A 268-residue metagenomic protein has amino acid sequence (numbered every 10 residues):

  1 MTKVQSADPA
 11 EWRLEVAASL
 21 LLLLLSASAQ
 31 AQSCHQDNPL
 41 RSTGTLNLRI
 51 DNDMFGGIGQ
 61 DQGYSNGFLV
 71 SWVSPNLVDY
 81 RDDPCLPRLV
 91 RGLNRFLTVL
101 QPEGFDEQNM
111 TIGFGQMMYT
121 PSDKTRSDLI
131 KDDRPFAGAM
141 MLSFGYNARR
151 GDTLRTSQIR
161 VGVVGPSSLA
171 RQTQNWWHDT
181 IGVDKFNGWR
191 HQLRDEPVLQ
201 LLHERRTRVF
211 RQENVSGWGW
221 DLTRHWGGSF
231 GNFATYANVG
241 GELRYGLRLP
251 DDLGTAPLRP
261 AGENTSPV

Functional and structural regions predicted by a protein language model:
M1-W12: N-terminal secretory signal peptides that target proteins for export/translocation
R13-L22: Sec-dependent signal peptide recognition, specifically the positively charged N-region followed immediately by
S26-S28: N-terminal signal peptide c-region/cleavage motif recognized by signal peptidases
Q30-Q36, R95-L100: A short, compositionally biased domain-edge/stem linker segment
Q32-Y80, N109-K124: Short glycine/proline- and aromatic-enriched beta-strand/turn motifs that initiate or cap beta-hairpins
L46-M54, D82, W218-F230: Transmembrane beta-strand segments that form the barrel wall of outer-membrane beta-barrel proteins
L69, Y80-F105: N-terminal low-complexity, intrinsically disordered segments
L93-P267: Outer-membrane pore/translocation modules
